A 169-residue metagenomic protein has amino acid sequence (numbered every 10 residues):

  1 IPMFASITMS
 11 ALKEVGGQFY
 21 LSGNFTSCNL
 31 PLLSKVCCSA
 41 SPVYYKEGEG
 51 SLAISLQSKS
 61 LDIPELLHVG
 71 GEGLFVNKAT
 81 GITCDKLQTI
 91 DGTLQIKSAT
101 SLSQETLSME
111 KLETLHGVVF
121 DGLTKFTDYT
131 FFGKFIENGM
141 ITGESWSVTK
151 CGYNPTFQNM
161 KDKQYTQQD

Functional and structural regions predicted by a protein language model:
I1-D169: Concave beta-strand-loop units of leucine-rich repeat
